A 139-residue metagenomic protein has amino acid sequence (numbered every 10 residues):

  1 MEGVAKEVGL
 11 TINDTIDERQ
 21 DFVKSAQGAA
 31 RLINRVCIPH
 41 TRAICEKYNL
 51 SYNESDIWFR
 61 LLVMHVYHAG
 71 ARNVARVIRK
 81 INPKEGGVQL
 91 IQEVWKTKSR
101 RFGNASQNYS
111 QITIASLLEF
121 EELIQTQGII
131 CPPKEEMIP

Functional and structural regions predicted by a protein language model:
E2-R79, N104-L123: Alpha-helical segment that forms one wall of the substrate-binding/catalytic cleft in peptidoglycan-active domains
N13, D17, N82-W95: Active-site substrate-binding loop specific to GH73 endo-beta-N-acetylglucosaminidase modules in bacterial autolysins
I16, R100, G128-P132: Iron-associated oxidoreductase/ferritin-like identity signal
S51-D56, I91-T97: Short, surface-exposed recognition loops and adjoining beta-strand edges that mediate ligand/DNA contacts, enriched
K80-P83, R100: Extended amphipathic alpha-helical segments with heptad-repeat/coiled-coil character used for oligomerization, fusion
T97-G103: Active-site rim elements
L118-P139: Low-complexity, Gly/Ser/Thr/Pro-rich intrinsically disordered linker/tail segments
